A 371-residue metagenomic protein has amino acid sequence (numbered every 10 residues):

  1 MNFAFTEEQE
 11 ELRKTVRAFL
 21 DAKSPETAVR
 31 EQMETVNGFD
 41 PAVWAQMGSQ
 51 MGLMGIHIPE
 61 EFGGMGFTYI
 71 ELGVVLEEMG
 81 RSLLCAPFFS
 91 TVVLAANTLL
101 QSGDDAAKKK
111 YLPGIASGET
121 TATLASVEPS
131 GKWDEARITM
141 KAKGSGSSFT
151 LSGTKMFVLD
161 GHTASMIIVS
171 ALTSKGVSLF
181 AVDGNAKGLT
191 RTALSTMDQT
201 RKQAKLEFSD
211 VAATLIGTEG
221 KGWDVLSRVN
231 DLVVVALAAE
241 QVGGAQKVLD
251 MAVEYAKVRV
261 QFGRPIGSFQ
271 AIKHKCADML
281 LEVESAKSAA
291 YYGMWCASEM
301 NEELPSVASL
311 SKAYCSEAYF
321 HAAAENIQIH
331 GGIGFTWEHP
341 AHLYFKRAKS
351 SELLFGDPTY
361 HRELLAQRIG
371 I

Functional and structural regions predicted by a protein language model:
M1-L83, S102-A107, G114-E119, G144-F149 (+1 more regions): Alpha-helical interface subdomain recognition
F67-T68, D134-A136, D160-A164: Short glycine/proline-enriched turns and hinge-like loops at secondary-structure junctions
A86-A106: N-terminal glycine-rich flavin-associated loop
L100-G103, K143, V169-L172, A181-G184 (+2 more regions): Short beta-strand-to-turn element immediately C-terminal to the catalytic PLP-Schiff-base lysine in fold type I
G118-P129: A short, Trp-centered hydrophobic/proline-enriched beta-strand micro-motif
D134-S152: Cytochrome P450 C-terminal beta-domain/meander region
R137-T139, F157-V158, D183-L215: Flexible, small-/acidic-enriched active-site or ligand-binding loops
S152-L189: A short core secondary-structure module
